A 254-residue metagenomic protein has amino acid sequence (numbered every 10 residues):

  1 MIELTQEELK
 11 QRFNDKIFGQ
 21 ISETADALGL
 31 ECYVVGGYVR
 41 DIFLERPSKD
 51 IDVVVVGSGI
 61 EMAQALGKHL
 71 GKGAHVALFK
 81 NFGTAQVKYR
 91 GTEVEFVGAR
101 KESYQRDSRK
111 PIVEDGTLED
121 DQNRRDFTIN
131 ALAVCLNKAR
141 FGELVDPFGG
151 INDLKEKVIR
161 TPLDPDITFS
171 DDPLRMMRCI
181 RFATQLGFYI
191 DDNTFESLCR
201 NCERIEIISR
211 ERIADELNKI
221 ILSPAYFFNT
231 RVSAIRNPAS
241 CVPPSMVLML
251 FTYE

Functional and structural regions predicted by a protein language model:
M1-A239, T252-E254: Catalytic cores of the polymerase beta-like nucleotidyltransferase superfamily and closely associated nucleotide
C241-M246: Short, intrinsically disordered low-complexity segments enriched in Ser/Thr with adjacent Pro
L248-L250: Leucine-biased recognition of intrinsically disordered, low-complexity hydrophobic segments
